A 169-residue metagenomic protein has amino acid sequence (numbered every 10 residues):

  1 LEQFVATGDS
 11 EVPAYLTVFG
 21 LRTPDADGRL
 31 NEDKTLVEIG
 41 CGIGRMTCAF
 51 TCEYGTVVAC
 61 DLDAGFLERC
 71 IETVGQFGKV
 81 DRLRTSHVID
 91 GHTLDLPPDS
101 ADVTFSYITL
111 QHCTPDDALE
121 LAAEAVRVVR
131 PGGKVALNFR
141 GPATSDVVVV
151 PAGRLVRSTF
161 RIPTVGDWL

Functional and structural regions predicted by a protein language model:
L1-D33, I43-T93, C113-E120, K134-L169: Class I (Rossmann-like) S-adenosyl-L-methionine-dependent methyltransferase catalytic domain, capturing the SAM-binding
K34-T35, R130: Residues that mark the start of a beta-strand
T35, T56, S100-D102: Structural signature of beta-strand start/N-cap positions in the alpha/beta core of ABC transporter nucleotide-binding
E38: Class I SAM-dependent methyltransferase core
H92-T104: A short acidic, Gly/Pro-enriched loop at the edge of an enzyme's catalytic core that lines a small-molecule cofactor
V103-D116: A short SAM/SAH-binding and catalytic strip from SAM-dependent methyltransferases
L119-P131: A short glycine-rich, Lys/Arg-flanked "PGG" loop and its adjoining helix->strand segment in the class I
